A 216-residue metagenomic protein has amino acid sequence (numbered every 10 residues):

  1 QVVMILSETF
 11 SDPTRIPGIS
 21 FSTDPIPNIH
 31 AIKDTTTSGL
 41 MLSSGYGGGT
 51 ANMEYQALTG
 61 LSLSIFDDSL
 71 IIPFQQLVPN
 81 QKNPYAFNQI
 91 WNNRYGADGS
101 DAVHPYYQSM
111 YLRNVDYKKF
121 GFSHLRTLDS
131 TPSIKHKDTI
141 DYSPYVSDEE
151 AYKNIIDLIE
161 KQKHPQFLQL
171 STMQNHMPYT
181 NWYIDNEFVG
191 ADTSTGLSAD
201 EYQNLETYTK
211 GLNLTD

Functional and structural regions predicted by a protein language model:
Q1-S7, D12-D216: Solvent-exposed soluble domains appended to multi-pass membrane proteins
